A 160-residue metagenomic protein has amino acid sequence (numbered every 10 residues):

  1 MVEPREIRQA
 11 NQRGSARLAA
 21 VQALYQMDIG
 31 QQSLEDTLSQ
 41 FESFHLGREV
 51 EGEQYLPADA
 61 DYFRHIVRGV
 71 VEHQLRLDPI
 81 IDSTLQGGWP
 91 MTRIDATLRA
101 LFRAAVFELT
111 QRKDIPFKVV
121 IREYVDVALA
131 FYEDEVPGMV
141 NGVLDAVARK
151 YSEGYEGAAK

Functional and structural regions predicted by a protein language model:
M1-A130, D134-K160: N-terminal interaction/assembly modules
